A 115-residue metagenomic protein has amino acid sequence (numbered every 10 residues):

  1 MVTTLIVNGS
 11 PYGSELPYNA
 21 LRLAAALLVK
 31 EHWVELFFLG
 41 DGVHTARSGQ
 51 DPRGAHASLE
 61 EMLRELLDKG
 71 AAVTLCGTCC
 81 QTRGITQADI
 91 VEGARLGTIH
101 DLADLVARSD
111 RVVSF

Functional and structural regions predicted by a protein language model:
V2, H32-E35, A72: Residues at the starts of beta-strands that form the adenosine-phosphate
T3-Y18, A46-D51: Short, glycine-rich nucleotide/cofactor-binding loops
P17-K30, L36: Histidine-anchored nucleotide/phosphate-binding helix
L28, L67, V106-A107: Anion (oxyanion) recognition and catalysis
L36-R47, T78-C79: Short, conserved active-site loops that position catalytic residues or coordinate cofactors/metal ions across diverse
G49-G54, I90-E92: Short glycine-enriched, charge-decorated loop/helix-capping segments at active-site entrances that position
P52-C79: A glycine-rich helix N-cap at a beta->alpha junction
Q81-F115: C-terminal structural segments of small proteins and small subunits
